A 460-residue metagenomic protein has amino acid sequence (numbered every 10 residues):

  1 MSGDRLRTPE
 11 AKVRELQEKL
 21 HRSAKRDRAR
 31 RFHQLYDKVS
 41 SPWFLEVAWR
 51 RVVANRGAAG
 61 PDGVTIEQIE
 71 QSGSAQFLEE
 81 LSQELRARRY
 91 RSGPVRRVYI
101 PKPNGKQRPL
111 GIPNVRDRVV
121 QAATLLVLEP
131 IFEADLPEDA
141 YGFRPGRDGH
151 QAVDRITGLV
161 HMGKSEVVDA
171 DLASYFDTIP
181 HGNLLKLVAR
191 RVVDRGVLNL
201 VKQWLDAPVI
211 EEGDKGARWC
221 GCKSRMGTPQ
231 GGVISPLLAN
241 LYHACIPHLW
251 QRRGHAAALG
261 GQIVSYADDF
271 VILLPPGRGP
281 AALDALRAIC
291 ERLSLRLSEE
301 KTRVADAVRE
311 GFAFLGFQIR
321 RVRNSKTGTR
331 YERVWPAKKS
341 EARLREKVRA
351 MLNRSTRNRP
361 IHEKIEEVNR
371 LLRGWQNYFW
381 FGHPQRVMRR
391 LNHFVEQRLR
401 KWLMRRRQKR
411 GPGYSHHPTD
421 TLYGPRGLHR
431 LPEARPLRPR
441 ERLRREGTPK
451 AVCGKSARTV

Functional and structural regions predicted by a protein language model:
M1-A75, A457: Non-catalytic, polymerase-adjacent accessory regions of viral genome-replication enzymes
S40-E46, S92-V98, P103, L205 (+3 more regions): Core structural elements
E70, N114, I272-P276: Short beta-strand-to-loop capping motifs
F77-E80, E84-Y99, P103, D135-A307 (+1 more regions): Conserved polymerase palm-domain catalytic core
Q203-D206, I210-E211, L293-P360, L371: A conserved non-catalytic segment of reverse transcriptases and RNA-directed RNA polymerases corresponding to the late
K223-T228, R333, R349-K364, G374-V387 (+1 more regions): Short, solvent-exposed helix-loop connector elements
I263-Y266, T302-E310, V368, M388-E396 (+1 more regions): A glycine-rich phosphate-binding loop feature that marks nucleotide/adenosyl-phosphate handling sites
E396-R398, L403, R407-G447: Extended C-terminal regions of large enzymes
